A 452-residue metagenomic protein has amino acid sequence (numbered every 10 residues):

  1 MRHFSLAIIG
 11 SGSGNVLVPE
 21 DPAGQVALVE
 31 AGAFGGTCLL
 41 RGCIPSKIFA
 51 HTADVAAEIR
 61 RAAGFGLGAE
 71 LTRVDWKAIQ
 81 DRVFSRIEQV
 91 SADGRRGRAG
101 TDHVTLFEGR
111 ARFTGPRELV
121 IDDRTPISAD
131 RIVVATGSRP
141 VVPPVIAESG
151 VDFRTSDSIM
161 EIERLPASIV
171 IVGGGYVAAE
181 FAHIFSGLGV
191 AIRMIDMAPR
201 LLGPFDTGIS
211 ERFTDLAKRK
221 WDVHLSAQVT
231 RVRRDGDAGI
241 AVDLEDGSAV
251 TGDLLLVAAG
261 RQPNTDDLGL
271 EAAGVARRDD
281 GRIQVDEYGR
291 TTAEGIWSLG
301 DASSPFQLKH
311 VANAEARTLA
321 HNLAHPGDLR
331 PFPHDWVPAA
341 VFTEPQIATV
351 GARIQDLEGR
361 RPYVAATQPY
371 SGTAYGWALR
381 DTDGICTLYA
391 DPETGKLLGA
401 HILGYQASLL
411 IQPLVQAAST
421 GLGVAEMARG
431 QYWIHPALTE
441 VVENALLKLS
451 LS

Functional and structural regions predicted by a protein language model:
R2-A33, T37, I44, I48-E58 (+2 more regions): Flexible, glycine-rich terminal cap/loop adjacent to redox cofactors in electron-transfer oxidoreductases
R2-F4, D122-R131, E245-L254, T265 (+1 more regions): Core beta-strand elements of the Rossmann-like FAD/NAD(P) dinucleotide-binding domain in flavoenzyme oxidoreductases
R2-F4, L40-P126, F205-A227, G236 (+2 more regions): N-terminal Rossmann-like dinucleotide/flavin-binding domain of flavoprotein oxidoreductases that bind FAD/FMN
A7-I9, A111, P126-G137, I171-V172 (+5 more regions): Short hydrophobic core segments
C43, T136-A191, I195, V223 (+3 more regions): Glycine-rich dinucleotide-binding loop and its adjacent helix/turn
S85-S91, M160, P166-V170, Y176-G236 (+4 more regions): Rossmann-like dinucleotide-binding cores of NAD(P)H-dependent redox enzymes
T105, R112-V120, L188-E287: A Rossmann-like FAD-binding core segment of flavoenzymes
S149-P166, A249-H325: FAD-site-proximal beta/loop scaffold in flavoenzymes
